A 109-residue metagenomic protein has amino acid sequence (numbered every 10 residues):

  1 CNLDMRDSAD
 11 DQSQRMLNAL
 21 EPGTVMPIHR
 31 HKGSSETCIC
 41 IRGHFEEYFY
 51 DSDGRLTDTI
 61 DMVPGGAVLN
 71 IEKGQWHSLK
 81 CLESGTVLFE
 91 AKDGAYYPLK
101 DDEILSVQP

Functional and structural regions predicted by a protein language model:
C1-I28, S34: A short glycine-rich, His/Asp/Glu-containing loop-to-beta-strand
S13-R15, S34-E36, G66, G85-T86: Short, surface-exposed beta-edge/turn micro-motifs
L17-N18, H29, S35-C40, L69 (+1 more regions): His/acidic/aromatic-lined binding-pocket segments of jelly-roll/cupin-type domains and related regulatory beta-sandwich
E21, G33, C40, P64 (+2 more regions): A short, compositionally biased micro-patch
P27-H29, E47-F49, L69-I71, H77-L82 (+1 more regions): Short beta-strand His + acidic residue motifs that chelate non-heme Fe in jelly-roll/DSBH and cupin folds
G33-S52: Glycine- and acidic-residue-biased ligand/ion/polar-headgroup-sensing regions
D51-G74: Short acidic-glycine-tyrosine-enriched beta hairpin
D53-I60, S78-P109: Double-stranded beta-helix
